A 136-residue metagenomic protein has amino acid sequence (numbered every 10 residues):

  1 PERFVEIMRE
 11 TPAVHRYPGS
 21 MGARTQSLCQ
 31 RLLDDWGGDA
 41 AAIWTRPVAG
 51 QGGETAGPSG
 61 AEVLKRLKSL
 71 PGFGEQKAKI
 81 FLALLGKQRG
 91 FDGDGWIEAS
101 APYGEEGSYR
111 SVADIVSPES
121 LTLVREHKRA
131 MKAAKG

Functional and structural regions predicted by a protein language model:
P1-K68: Alpha-helical ds-nucleic-acid-binding substructure associated with the helix-hairpin-helix region of base-excision DNA
R24, G57-K65, E75-G136: C-terminal accessory module of base-excision DNA glycosylases/AP lyases that mediates lesion recognition and DNA
